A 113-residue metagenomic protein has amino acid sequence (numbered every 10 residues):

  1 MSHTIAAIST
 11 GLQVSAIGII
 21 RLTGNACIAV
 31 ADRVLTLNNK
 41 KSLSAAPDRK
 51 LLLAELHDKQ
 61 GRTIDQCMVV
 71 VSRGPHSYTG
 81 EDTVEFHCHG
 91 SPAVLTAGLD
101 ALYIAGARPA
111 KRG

Functional and structural regions predicted by a protein language model:
M1-G113: A glycine-rich (often HGG/GG-containing) alpha/beta subdomain
